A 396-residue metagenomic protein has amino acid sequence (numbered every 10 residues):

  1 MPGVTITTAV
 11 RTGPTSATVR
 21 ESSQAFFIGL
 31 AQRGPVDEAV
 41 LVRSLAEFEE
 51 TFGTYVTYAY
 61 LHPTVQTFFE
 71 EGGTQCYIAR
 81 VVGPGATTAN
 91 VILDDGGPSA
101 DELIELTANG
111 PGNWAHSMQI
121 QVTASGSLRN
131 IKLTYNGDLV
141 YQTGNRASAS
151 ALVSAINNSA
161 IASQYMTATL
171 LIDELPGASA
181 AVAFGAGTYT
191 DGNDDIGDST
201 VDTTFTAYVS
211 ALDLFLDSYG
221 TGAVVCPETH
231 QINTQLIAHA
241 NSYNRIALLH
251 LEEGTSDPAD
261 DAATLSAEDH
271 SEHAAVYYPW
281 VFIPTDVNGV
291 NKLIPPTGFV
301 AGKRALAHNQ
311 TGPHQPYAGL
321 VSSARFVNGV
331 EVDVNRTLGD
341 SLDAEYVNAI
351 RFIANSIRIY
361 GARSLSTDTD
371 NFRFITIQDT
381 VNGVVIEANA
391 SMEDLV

Functional and structural regions predicted by a protein language model:
M1-V396: A glycine- and small-residue-enriched flexible loop/hinge signal that marks low-structured segments
